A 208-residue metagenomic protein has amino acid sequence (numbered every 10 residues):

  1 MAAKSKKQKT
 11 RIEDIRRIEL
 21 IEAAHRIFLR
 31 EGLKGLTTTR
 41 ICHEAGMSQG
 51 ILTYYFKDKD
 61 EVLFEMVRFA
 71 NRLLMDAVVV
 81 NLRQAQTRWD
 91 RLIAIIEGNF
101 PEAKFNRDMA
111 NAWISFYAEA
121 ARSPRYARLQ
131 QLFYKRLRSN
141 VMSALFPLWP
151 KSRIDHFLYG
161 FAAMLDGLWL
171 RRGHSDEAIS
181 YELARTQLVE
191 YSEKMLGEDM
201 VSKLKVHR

Functional and structural regions predicted by a protein language model:
M1-I15, M200-R208: N-terminal intrinsically disordered/low-complexity leader segments
E19, A23-E61, E65: Helix-turn-helix
F56, P101, S115-R122: Short helix-capping/turn signature of helix-turn-helix
E65, V79-M109, I154-F161, R185: Hydrophobic alpha-helical connector segments
R68-L73: Short, basic, alpha-helical segments at the C-terminal edge of helix-turn-helix-like DNA-binding modules
D76, F105-N111, R122-W149, D155-Y159 (+1 more regions): Amphipathic alpha-helical packing segments from all-alpha helical-bundle domains
R153-H174, L183-E193: Hydrophobic alpha-helical segments that form the core of small-molecule binding pockets and/or dimer interfaces
